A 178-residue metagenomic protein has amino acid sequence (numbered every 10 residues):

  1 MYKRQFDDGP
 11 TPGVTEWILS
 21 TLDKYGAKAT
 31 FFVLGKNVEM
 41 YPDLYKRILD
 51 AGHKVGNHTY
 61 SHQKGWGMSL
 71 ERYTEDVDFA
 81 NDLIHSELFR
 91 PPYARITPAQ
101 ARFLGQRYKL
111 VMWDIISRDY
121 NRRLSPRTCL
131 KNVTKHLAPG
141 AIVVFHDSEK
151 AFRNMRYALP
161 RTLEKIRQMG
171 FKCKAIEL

Functional and structural regions predicted by a protein language model:
K3-K64, R72, H85-S86: Active-site beta->alpha N-cap acidic-glycine motif
L19, P42-K46, T74-N81, A101 (+1 more regions): Generic structural signal for well-ordered alpha-helices, preferentially at hydrophobic/aromatic core positions
K24-G26, N37-E39, R153-L178: C-terminal domain-boundary segment and adjacent tail
T30-F32, G56, R90, V111 (+2 more regions): Structural detector of well-ordered beta-strand residues that form the stable sheet scaffold of enzyme domains
G35-V38, S61-K64, R95, I116-D119 (+1 more regions): Short histidine/acidic/glycine/proline-rich micro-motifs that form metal- and phosphate-coordinating active-site loops
R95, Q100-H136, G170-L178: His/Asp/Glu-enriched short active-site or ligand-binding loop at hydrolase and phosphoryl-transfer sites
